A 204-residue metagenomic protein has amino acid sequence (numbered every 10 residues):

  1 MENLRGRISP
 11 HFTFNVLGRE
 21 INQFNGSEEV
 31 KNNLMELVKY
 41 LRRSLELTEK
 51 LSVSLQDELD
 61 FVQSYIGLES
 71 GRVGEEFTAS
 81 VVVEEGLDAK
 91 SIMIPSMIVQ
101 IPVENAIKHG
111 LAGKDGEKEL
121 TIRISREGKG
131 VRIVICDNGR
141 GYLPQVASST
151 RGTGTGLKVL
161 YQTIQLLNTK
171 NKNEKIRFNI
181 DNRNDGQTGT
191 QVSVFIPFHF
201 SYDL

Functional and structural regions predicted by a protein language model:
M1-R177: Two-component histidine phosphotransfer core
V83-E85, R126, N182, I196-F200: Non-catalytic surface loops within mature trypsin-like serine protease
K118, I176, D181, G186-T190: Glycine-rich GHKL/ HATPase_c ATP-binding element in histidine kinases
N184-L204: C-terminal end segment of the histidine kinase catalytic
